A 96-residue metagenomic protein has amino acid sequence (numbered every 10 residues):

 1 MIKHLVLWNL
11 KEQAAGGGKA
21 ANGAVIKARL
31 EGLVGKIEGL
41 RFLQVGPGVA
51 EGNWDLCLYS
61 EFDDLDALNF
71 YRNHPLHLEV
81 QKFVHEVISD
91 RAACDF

Functional and structural regions predicted by a protein language model:
M1-D55, D63-F70, F96: Short S/T/G/P-rich N-terminal loop/turn motif that feeds into the first structured element of a domain
K27-A28, E61-C94: An amphipathic, aromatic/His-enriched active-site/gating alpha helix that lines ligand/cofactor pockets
